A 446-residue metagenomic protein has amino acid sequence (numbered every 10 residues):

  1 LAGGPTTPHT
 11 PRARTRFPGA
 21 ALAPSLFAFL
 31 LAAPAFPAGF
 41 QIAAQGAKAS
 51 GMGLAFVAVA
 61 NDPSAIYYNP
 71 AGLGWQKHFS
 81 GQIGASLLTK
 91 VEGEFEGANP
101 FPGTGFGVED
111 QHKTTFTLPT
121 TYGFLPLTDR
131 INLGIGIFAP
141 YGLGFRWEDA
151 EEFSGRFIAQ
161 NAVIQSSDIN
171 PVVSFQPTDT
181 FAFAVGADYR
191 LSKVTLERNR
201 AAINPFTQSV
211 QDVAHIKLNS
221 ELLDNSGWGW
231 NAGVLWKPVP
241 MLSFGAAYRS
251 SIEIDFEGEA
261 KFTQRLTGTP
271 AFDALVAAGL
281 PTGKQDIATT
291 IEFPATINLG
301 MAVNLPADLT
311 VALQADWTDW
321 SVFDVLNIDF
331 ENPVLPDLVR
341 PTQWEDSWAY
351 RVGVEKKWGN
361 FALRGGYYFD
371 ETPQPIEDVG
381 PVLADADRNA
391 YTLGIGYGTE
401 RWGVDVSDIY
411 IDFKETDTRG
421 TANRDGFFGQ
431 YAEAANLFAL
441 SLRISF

Functional and structural regions predicted by a protein language model:
L1-P18: N-terminal secretory signal peptides that target proteins for export/translocation
A21-P34: Bacterial N-terminal signal peptides
A38-G53, H78, F95-E96, F101-V108 (+1 more regions): Outer-membrane beta-barrel porins/channels
A55-V57, S80-K90: Short strand-turn segments of transmembrane beta-barrel domains in outer membranes, especially the first one or two
V57-N61, I66-F79, G123-D129: Outer-membrane beta-barrel pore proteins
